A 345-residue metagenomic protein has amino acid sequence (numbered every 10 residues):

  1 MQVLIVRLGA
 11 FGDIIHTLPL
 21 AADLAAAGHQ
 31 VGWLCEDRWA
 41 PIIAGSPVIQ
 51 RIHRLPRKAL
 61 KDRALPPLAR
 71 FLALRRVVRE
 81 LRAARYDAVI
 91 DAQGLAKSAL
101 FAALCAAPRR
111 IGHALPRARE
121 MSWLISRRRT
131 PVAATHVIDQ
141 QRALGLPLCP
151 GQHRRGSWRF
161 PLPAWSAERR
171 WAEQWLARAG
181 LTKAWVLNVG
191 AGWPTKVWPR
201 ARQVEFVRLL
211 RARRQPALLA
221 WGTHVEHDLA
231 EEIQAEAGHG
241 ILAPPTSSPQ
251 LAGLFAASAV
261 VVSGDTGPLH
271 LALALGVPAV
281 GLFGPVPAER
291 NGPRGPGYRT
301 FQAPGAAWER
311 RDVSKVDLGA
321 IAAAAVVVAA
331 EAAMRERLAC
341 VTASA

Functional and structural regions predicted by a protein language model:
M1-A345: Catalytic machinery of carbohydrate-active enzymes, primarily nucleotide-sugar-dependent glycosyltransferases
